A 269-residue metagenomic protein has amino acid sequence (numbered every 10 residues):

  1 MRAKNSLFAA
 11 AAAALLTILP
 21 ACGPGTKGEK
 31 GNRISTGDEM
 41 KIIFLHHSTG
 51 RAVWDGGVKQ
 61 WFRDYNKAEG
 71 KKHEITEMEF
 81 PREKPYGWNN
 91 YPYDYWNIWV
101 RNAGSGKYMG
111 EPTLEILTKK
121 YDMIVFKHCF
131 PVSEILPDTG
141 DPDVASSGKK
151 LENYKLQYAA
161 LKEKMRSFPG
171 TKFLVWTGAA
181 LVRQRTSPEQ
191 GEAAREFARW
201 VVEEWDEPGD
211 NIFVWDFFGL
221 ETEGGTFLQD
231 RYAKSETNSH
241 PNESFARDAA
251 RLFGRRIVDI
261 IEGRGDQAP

Functional and structural regions predicted by a protein language model:
M1-A11: Bacterial N-terminal signal peptides that target proteins for export
P20-A21: C-terminal motif of bacterial Sec signal peptides marking the signal peptidase cleavage site
G28-A68, E262, A268: N-terminal module-boundary/linker segments of secreted carbohydrate-active enzymes
K41-L45, E74-E79, D122-H128, K172-T177 (+1 more regions): Structural recognition of the beta-strand scaffold that forms the well-ordered cores of secreted hydrolase catalytic
G50-A145: Conserved SGNH/GDSL esterase-like catalytic core that processes O-acyl groups on lipids and polysaccharides
K59, S105-G110, A145-L161, Q190-V201: Well-ordered, non-membrane alpha-helical segments in soluble/globular domains
F130, K162-E196: Active-site segments of SGNH/GDSL-like serine hydrolases that catalyze O-acetyl group transfer/hydrolysis on lipids
A180-P269: Catalytic His-Asp segment of secreted/periplasmic serine-dependent ester chemistry enzymes
